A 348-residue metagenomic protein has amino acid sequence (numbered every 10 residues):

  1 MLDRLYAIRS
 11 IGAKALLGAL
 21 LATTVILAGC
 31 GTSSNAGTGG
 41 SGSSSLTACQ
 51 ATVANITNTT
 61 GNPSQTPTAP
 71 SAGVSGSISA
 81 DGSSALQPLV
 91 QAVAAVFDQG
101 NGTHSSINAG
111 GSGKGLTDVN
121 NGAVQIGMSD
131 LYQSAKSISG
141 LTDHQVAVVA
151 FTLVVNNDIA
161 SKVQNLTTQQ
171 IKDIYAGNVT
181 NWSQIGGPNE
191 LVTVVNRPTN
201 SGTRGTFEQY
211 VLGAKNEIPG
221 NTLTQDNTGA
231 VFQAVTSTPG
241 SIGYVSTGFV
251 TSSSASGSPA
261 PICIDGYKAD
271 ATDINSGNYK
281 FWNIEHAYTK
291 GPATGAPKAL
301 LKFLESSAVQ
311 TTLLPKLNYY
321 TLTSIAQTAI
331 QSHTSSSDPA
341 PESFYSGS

Functional and structural regions predicted by a protein language model:
L2-D3, T38: N-terminal targeting signals for export/organelle localization
D3-L17: Bacterial N-terminal signal peptides that target proteins for export
T24-G29: C-terminal motif of bacterial Sec signal peptides marking the signal peptidase cleavage site
G31-N120, V124-Q125, S129-S348: Exported/periplasmic ABC-transporter solute-binding proteins
